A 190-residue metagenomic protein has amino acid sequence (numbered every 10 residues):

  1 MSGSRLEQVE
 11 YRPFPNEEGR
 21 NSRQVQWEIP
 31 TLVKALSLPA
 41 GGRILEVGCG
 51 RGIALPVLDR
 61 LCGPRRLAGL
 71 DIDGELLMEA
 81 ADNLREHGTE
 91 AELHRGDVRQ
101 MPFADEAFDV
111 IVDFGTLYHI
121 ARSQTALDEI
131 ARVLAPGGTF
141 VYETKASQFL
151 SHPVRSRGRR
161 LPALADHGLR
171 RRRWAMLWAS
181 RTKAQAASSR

Functional and structural regions predicted by a protein language model:
M1-P39, I53-V57, Q148: Conserved class I S-adenosyl-L-methionine
G41-G50: Conserved class I S-adenosyl-L-methionine
R43, G138-T139: Short glycine-centered segments of the SAM/dcSAM-binding site in methyltransferase folds
R51-Q100: Class I SAM-dependent methyltransferase SAM/SAH-binding core
R99-V110: A short acidic, Gly/Pro-enriched loop at the edge of an enzyme's catalytic core that lines a small-molecule cofactor
V110-R122: A short SAM/SAH-binding and catalytic strip from SAM-dependent methyltransferases
Q124-P136: A short glycine-rich, Lys/Arg-flanked "PGG" loop and its adjoining helix->strand segment in the class I
V141-G168: Conserved class I S-adenosyl-L-methionine
